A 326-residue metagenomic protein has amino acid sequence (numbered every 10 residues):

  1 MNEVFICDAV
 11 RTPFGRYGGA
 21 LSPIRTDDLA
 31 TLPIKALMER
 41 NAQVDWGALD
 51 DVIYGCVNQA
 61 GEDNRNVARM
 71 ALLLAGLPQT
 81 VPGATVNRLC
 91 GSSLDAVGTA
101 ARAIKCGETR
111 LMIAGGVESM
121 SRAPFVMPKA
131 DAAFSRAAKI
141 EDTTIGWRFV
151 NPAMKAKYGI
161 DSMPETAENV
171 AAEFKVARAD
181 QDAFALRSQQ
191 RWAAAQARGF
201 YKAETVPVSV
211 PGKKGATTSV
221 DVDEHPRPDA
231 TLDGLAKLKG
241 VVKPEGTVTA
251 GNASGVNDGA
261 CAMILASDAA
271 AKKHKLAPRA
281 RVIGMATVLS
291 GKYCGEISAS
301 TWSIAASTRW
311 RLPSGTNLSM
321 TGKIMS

Functional and structural regions predicted by a protein language model:
M1-A75, Q79-P82, T166-R178, A195: Conserved active-site "lid/cap" helical segment
R11, P23, D27-L32, Q43 (+2 more regions): N-terminal extracellular/periplasmic Venus flytrap/periplasmic-binding protein-like
I24, C56-M112, E141-W147, K157-M163 (+1 more regions): Conserved catalytic cysteine-centered active-site region of acyl-thioester-dependent Claisen-condensing enzymes
V86-E118, A171-F200, A262-A269: Active-site-proximal alpha-helical scaffold in enzymes
L111-V170: Flexible glycine-/small-residue-enriched beta->alpha junction loops that bind anionic phosphate/pyrophosphate groups
D161-L186, R311-L318, G322: Conserved thiamine diphosphate
G291-S326: A structural-propensity feature for long, helix-poor, extended segments
